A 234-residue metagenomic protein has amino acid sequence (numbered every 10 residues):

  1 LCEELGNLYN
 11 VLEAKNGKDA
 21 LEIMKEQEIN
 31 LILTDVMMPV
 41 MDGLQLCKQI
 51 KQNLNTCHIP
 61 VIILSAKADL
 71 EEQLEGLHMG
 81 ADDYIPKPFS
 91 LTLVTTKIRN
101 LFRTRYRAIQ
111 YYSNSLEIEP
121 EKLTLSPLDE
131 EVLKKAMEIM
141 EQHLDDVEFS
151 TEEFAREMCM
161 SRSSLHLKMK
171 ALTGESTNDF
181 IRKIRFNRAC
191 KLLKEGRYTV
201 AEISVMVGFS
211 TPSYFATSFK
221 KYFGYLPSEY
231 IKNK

Functional and structural regions predicted by a protein language model:
L1-L12, L167, L172: Two-component/phosphorelay signaling modules centered on CheY-like receiver
E13-L31: Acidic, metal-coordinating helix/loop segments flanking the phosphotransfer/catalytic sites of two-component signaling
E26, A171-S210, K232-K234: Terminal helix-turn-helix DNA-binding modules in bacterial transcription factors
M38: Receiver (REC) domain active-site loop signature in two-component systems and cognate sites in sensor histidine kinases
F89-I98, F102: C-terminal output helix
